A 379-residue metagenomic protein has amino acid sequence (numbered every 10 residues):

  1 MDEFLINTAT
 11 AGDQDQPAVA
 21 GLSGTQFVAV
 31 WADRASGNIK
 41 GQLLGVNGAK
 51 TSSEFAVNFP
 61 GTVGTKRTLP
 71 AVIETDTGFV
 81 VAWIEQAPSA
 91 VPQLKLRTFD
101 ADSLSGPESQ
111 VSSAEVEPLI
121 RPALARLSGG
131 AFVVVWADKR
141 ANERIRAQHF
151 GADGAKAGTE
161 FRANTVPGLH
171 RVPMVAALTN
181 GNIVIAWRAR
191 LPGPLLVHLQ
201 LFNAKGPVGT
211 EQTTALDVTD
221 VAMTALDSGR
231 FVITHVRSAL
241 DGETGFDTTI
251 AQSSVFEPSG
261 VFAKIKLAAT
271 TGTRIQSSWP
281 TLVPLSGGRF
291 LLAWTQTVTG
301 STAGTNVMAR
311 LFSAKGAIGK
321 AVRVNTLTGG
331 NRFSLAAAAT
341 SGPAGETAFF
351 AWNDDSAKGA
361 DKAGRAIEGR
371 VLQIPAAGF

Functional and structural regions predicted by a protein language model:
M1-F379: Extracellular, repeat-based ectodomains that mediate carbohydrate processing or recognition
